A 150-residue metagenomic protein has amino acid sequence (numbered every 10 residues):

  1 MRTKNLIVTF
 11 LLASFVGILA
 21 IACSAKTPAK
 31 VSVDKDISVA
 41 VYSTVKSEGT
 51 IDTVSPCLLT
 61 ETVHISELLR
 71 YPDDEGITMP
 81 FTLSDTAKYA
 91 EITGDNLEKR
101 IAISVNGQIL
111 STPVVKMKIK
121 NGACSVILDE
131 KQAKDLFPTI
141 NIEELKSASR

Functional and structural regions predicted by a protein language model:
R2-N5, C23-R150: Structural signature of multi-pass, alpha-helical inner-membrane proteins
F10-A20: Bacterial N-terminal signal peptides
